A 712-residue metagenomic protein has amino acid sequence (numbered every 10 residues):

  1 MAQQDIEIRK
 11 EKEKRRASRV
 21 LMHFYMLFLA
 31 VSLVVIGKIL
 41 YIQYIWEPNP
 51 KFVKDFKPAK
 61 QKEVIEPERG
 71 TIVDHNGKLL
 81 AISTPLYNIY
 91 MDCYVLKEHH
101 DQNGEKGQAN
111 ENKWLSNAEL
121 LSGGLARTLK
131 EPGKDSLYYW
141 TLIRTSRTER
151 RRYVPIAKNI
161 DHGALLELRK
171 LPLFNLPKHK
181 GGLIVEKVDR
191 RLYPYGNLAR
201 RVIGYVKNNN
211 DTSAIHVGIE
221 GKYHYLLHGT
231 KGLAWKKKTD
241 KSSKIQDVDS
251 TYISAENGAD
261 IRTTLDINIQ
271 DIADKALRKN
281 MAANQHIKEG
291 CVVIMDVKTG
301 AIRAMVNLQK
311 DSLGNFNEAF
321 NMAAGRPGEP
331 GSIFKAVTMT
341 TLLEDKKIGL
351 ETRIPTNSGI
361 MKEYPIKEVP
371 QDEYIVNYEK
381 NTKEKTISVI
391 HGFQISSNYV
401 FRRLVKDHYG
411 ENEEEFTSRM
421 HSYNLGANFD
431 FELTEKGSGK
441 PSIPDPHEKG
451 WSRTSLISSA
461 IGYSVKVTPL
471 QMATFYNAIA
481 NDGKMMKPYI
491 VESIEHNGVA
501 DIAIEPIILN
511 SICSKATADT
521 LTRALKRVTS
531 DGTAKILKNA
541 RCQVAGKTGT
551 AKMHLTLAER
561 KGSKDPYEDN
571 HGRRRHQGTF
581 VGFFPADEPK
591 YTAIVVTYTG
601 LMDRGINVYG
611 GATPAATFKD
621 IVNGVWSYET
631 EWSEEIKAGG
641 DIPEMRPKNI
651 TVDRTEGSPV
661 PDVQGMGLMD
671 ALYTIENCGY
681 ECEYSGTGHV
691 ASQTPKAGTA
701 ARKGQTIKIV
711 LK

Functional and structural regions predicted by a protein language model:
M1-N315, E415-S422, K538-A540, I606-I636 (+2 more regions): Periplasmic/cell-envelope proteins involved in peptidoglycan metabolism and beta-lactam response
A2-I8, A81, K238-Y252, L265 (+4 more regions): Beta-lactam-recognizing serine transpeptidase/beta-lactamase-like catalytic domain environment
I65-E68, H75, I82-N88, R151 (+20 more regions): Extracytoplasmic
G133, N175, G349-L350, A427 (+1 more regions): Residue-level detector of short coil/turn "hinge" positions at structural boundaries
T148-R150, S254-N257, M322, A503-P506 (+1 more regions): Short glycine-enriched loop/turn motifs at secondary-structure junctions
A199-R201, A301, A336-V337, A473-T474 (+3 more regions): Short, solvent-exposed alpha-helical surface patches in non-cytosolic proteins
R541, V595-T599, R604-A612, T617-K712: Ligand-recognition elements built from short beta-strands and adjacent flexible loops
